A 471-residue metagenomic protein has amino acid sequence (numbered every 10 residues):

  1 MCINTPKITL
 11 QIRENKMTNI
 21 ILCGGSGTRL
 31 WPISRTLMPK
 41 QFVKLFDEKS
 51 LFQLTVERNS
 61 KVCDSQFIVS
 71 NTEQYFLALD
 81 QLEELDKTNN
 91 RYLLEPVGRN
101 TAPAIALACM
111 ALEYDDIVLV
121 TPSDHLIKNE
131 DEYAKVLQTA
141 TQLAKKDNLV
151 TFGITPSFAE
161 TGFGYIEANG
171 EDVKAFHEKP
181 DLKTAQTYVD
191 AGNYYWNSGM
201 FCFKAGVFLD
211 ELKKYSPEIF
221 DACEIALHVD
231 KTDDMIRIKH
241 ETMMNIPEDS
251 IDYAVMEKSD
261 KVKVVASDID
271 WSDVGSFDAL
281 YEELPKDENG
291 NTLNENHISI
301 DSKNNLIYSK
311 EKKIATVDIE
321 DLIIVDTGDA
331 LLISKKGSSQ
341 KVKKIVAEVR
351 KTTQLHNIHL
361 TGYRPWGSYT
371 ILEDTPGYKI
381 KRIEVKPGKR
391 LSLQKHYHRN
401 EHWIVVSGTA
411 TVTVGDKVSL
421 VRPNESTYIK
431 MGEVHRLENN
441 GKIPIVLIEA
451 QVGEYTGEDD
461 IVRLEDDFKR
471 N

Functional and structural regions predicted by a protein language model:
I8-I21, P32-I33, K44-V120, H125-D131 (+2 more regions): Conserved N-terminal catalytic core of the sugar/cofactor nucleotidyltransferase
G27-P32, E458: Short N-terminal binding/cap micro-motifs at the start of the first secondary-structure element
R29, F76-A78, D210-E211, K341: Phosphate- and divalent-cation-binding pockets in alpha/beta enzyme and binding domains that engage nucleotide-derived
F42, F52, A108, D124 (+4 more regions): Residue-level signal for inorganic ion chemistry
V118, K174, M200-F201, S272 (+2 more regions): A residue-level structural signature of the nucleotidyltransferase/glycosyltransferase Rossmann-like core
N129-D233, R237-M243, K263: Conserved core of the sugar-phosphate nucleotidyltransferase
V207-Y428, E433-H435, N440, E454-T456 (+2 more regions): Left-handed beta-helix
